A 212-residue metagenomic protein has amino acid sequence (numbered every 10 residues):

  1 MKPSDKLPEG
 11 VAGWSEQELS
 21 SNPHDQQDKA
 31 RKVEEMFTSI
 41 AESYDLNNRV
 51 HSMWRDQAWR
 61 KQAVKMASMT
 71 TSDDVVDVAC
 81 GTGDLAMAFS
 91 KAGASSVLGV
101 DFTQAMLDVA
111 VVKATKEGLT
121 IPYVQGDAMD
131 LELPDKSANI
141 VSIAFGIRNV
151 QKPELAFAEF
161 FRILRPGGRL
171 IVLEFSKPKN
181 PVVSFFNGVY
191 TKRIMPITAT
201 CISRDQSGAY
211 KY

Functional and structural regions predicted by a protein language model:
M1-E35: N-terminal auxiliary segments of SAM/dcSAM-dependent transferases
R31, K177-Y212: C-terminal alpha-helical "lid/dimerization" subdomain adjacent to the S-adenosyl-L-methionine
S43-L46, M53-D73, A88: Conserved alpha-helix/loop element of class I SAM-dependent methyltransferases that forms part of the SAM/SAH-binding
D74-D130: Class I SAM-dependent methyltransferase SAM/SAH-binding core
M129-I140: A short acidic, Gly/Pro-enriched loop at the edge of an enzyme's catalytic core that lines a small-molecule cofactor
N139-P153: A short SAM/SAH-binding and catalytic strip from SAM-dependent methyltransferases
E154-P166: A short glycine-rich, Lys/Arg-flanked "PGG" loop and its adjoining helix->strand segment in the class I
G168-F175: Conserved beta-strand signature within the Rossmann-like core of class I S-adenosyl-L-methionine
